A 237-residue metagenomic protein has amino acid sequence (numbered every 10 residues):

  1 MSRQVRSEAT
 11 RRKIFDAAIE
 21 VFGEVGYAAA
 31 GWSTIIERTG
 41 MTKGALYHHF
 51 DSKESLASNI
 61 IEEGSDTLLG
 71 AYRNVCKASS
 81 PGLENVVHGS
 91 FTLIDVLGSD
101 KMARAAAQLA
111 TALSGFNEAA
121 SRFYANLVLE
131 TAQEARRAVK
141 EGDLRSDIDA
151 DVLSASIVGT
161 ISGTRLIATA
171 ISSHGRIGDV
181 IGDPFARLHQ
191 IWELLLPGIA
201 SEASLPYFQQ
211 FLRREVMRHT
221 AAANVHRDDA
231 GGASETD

Functional and structural regions predicted by a protein language model:
M1-V25, A29-M41, E54-N59, E63 (+1 more regions): Basic, helix-initiating cap at the start of DNA-binding domains
A17, V21, T160-I167: Amphipathic alpha-helical interface segments
E24-A28, S79, E141: Short coil/turn segments at alpha/beta junctions that flank glycine-rich nucleotide-binding fingerprints
Y47-F50, E54: A short His-aromatic
S58-N59, L69, R165, A200: Short, Lys/Arg-enriched C-terminal cap helix and immediately downstream tail that follows
N59, G70-A103, F116, A150-I157 (+1 more regions): Hydrophobic alpha-helical connector segments
F91-L144, I148-S154: Short secondary-structure transition hinges
A125-L129, Q133-E141, L166, A170-D237: C-terminal peripheral helix-coil segments that are non-catalytic and often amphipathic
